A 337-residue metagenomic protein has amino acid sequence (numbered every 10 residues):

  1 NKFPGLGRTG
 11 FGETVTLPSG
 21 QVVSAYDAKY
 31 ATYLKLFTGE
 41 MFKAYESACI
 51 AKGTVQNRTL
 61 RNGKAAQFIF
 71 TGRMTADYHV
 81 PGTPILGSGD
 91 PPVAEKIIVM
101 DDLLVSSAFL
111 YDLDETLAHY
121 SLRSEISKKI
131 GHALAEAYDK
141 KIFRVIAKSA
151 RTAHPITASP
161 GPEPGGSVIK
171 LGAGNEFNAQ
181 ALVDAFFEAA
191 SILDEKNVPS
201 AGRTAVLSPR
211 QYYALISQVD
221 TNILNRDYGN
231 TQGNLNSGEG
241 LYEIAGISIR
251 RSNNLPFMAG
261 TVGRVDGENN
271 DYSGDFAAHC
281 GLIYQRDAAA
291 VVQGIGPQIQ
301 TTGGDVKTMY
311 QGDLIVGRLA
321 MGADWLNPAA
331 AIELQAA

Functional and structural regions predicted by a protein language model:
N1-K52, N57-T75, A94-V99, G165-A181 (+1 more regions): Sequence/fold signature of self-assembling virion shell proteins
V23-A25, P84-G89: Short, charged, low-complexity loops and linkers
N57, A65-Q67, G72-R73, L86-G87 (+2 more regions): Structured, hydrophobic secondary-structure cores that serve as assembly/anchoring elements
Y78-P84, N327-P328: Short, glycine/acidic-enriched capping/hinge loops at junctions between secondary-structure elements
G89-D90, A147: Short, polar/proline-rich extracytoplasmic segments that appear immediately after membrane translocation
E115-E195, E333-A337: Alpha-helical scaffold segments that mediate packing/assembly in large oligomeric complexes
K148, T152, T204, A214-Q218 (+2 more regions): Conserved loop-to-helix interface motifs that mediate assembly, gating, or partner/ligand docking in ancient ring
